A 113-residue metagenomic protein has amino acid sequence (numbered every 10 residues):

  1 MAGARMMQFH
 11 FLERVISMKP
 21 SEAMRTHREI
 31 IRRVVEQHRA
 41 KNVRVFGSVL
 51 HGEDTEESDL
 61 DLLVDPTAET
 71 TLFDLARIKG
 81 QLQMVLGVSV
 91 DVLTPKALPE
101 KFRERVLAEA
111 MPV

Functional and structural regions predicted by a protein language model:
M1-N42, L50-E56, T67-V113: Catalytic core of pol beta-like nucleotidyltransferases
V45: Conserved histidines in hydrophobic membrane contexts and catalytic metal-binding motifs
S58-L60: Change "...and in nucleic-acid phosphodiester-cleaving endonucleases..." to "...and in nucleic-acid processing enzymes
L63-D65: Short hydrophobic/aromatic beta-strand micro-patches that form the beta-sheet surface supporting nucleotide- or nucleic
